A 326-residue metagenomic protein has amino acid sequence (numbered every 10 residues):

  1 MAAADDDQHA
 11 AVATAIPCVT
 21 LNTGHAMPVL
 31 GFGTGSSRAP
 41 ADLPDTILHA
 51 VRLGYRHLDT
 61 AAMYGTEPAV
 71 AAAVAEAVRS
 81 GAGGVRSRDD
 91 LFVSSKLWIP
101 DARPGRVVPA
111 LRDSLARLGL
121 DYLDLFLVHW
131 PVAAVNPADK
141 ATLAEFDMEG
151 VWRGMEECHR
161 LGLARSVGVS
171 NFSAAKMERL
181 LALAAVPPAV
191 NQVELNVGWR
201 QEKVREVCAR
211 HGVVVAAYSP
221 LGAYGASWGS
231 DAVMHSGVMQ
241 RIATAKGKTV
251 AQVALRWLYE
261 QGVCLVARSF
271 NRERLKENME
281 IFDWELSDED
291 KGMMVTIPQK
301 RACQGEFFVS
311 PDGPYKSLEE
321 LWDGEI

Functional and structural regions predicted by a protein language model:
M1-L91, L221-G225, E320-I326: N-terminal binding-site loop/beta-alpha segment at the start of enzyme catalytic domains that lines or forms
A15, A39, W130-I326: Beta/alpha (TIM)-barrel catalytic core signal, keyed to glycine-rich beta->alpha loops juxtaposed to Asp/Glu that bind
P28-A41, K96-G105, D139-A144: Active-site mouth loops of central-metabolism enzymes
R38-V51, R103-L118, A175-E178, R200: Short, acidic/polar
H57, Y122-L125, S166, V190: Residues at the N-termini of beta-strands
P68-R79, L111-L115, M155, M177 (+1 more regions): Short, well-ordered amphipathic alpha-helices
R86-D101, L125-V128, E194-L195: A short, structured active-site edge motif that brings together acidic residues
V107-V128, E157-L161: CE4/NodB-like, metal-dependent polysaccharide N-deacetylase domain that modifies extracellular/periplasmic N-acetylated
